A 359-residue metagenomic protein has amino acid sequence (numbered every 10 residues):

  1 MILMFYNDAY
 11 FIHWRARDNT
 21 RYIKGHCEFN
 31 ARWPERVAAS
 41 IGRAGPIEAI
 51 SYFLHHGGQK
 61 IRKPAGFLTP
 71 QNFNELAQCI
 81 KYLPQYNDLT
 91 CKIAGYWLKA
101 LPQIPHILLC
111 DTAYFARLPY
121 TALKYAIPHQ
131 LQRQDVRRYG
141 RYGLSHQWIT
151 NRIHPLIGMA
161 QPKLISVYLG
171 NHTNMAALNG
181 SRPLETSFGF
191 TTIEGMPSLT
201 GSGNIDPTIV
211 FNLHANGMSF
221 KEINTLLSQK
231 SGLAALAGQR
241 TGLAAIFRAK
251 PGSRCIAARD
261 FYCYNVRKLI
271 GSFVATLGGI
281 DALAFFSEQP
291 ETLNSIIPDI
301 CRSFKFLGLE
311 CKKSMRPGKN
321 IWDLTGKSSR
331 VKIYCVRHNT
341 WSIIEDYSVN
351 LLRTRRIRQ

Functional and structural regions predicted by a protein language model:
M1-I23, K163-L184: Gly/Thr-rich phosphate-binding beta-strand-loop-beta motif of the actin/hexokinase/Hsp70
I41-N87, I104-I107, T112-K124: Short beta-strand-loop/turn "lid" adjacent to the catalytic site in phosphate-handling enzymes
R117-A215: Glycine-rich phosphate-binding loop of actin/hexokinase-like ATP-binding domains
I149-R152, L156, A257-G278: Phosphate/ATP-binding catalytic cores across multiple sugar-kinase/actin-like superfamilies, primarily ASKHA
N216-D260: A mobile "lid/hinge" subdomain adjacent to the ATP/sugar-phosphate binding pocket shared across diverse ATP-dependent
D281-F304: Glycine-rich phosphate-binding loops at beta-strand->alpha-helix junctions
K312-I357: Glycine-rich phosphate-binding/hydrolytic loop that grips phosphoryl groups
